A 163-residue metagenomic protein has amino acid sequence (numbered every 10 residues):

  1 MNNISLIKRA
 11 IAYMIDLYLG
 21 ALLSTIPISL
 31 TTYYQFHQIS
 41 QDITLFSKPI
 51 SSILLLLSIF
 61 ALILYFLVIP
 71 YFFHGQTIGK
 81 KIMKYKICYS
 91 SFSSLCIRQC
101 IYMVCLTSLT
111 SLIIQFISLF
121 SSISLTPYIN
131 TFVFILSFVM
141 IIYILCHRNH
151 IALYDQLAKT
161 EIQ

Functional and structural regions predicted by a protein language model:
M1-Q163: Membrane-interfacial and juxtamembrane segments of integral membrane proteins
